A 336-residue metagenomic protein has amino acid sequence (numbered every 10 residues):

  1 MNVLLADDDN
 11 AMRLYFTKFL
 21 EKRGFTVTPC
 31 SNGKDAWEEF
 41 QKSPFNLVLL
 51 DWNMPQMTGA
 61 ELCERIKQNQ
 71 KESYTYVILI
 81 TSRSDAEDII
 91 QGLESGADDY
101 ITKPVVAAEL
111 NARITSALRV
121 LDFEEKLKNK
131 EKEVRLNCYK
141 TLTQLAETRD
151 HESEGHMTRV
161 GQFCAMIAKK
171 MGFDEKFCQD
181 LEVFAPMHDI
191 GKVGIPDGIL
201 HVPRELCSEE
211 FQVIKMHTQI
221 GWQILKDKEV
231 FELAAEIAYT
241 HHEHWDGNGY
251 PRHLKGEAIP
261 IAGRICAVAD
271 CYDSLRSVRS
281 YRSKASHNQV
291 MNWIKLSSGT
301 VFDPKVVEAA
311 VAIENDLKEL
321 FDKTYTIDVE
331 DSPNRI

Functional and structural regions predicted by a protein language model:
L14-K22: Charged docking surfaces used in two-component/phosphorelay signaling
G24-S31, E39: Short hydrophobic/Thr-rich beta-strand motif most characteristic of the beta2 strand and flanking loop of CheY-like
S43-L49: Active-site beta3 strand of CheY-like receiver
M54, V77: Receiver (REC) domain active-site loop signature in two-component systems and cognate sites in sensor histidine kinases
E147-I336: Metal-dependent catalytic cores of enzymes that make or break cyclic nucleotides and related phosphoester linkages
